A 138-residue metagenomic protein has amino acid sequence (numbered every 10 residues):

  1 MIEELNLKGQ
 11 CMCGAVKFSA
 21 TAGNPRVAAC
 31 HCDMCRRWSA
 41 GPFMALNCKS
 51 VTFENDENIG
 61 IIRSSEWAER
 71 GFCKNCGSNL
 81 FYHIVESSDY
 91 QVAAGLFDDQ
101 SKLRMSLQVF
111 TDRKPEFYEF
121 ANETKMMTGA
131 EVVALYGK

Functional and structural regions predicted by a protein language model:
M1-Q10, A15-K138: A short Gly-Trp-Pro
